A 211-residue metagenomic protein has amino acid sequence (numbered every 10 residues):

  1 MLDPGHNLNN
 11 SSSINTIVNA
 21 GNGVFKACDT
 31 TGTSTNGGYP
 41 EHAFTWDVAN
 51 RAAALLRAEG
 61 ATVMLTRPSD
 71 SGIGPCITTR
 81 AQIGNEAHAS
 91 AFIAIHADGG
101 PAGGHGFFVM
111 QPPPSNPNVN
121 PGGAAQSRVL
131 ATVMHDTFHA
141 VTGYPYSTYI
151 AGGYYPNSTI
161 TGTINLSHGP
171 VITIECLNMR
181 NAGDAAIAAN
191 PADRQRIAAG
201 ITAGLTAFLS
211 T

Functional and structural regions predicted by a protein language model:
P4-V48: Active-site-proximal loop motif in hydrolases
Y39-T211: Active-site-proximal helix/loop segments of hydrolytic enzymes
